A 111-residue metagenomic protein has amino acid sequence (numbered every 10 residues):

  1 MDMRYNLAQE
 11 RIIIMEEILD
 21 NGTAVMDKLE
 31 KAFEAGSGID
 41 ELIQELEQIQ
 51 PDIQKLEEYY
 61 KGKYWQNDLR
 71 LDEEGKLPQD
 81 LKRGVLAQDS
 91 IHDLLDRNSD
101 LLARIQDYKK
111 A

Functional and structural regions predicted by a protein language model:
D2-Q9: Short, positively charged and aromatic/hydrophobic N-terminal segments
R11-I13: Generic short N-terminal amphipathic or hydrophobic helices
E16-E17, A24-Q44, P51-A111: Long, low-complexity or tandemly repetitive, helically biased scaffold regions used for multimeric assembly/adhesion
